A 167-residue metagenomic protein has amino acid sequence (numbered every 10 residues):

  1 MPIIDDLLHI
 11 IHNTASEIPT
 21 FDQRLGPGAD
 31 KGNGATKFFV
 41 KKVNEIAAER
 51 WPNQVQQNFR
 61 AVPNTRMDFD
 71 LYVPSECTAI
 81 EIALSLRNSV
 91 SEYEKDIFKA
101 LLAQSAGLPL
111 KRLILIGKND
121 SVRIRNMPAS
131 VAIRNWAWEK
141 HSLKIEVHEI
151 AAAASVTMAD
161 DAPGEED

Functional and structural regions predicted by a protein language model:
M1-N58: Acidic-basic catalytic patches of nuclease active cores, encompassing PD-(D/E)XK and other metal-cofactor nuclease
G34, F38, N64-R66, S91-K99: Short, well-structured alpha-helical interface segments that form or flank functional binding sites
K41-S75, N88-S91: Active-site metal-binding core of divalent-cation-utilizing nuclease and nuclease-like domains
L71-L86, A100: Conserved catalytic cores of phosphodiester-cleaving nucleases, focusing on short active-site segments
C77-A79, G107-N119, I145: Hydrophobic beta-strand segments of well-ordered beta-sheets in folded domains
E81-I97, R123-M127: Active-site-adjacent loop/helix micro-motif of nuclease/hydrolase catalytic cores
S91-L113: Short, charged, amphipathic alpha-helix that recurs within catalytic cores of restriction-modification and other
L115-D167: Domain-level recognition of nuclease-like catalytic cores that cleave nucleotide substrates
